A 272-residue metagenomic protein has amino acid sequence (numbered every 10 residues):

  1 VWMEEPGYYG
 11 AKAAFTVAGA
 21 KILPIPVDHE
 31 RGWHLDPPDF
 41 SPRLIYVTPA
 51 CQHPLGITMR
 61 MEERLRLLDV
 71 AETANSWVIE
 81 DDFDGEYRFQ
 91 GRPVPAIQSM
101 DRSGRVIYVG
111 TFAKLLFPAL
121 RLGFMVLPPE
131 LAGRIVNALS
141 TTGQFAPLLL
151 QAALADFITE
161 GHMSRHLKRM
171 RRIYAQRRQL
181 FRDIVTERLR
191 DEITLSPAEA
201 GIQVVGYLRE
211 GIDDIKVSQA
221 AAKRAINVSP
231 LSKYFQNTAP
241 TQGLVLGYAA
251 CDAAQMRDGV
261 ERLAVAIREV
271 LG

Functional and structural regions predicted by a protein language model:
W2-G272: PLP-dependent class I/II
